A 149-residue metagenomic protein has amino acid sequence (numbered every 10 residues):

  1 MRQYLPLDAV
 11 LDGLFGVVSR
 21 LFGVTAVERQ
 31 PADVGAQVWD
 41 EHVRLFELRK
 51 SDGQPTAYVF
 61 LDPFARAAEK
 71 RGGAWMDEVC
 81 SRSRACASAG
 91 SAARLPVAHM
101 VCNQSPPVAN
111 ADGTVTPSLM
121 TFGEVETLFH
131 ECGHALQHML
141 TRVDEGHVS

Functional and structural regions predicted by a protein language model:
M1-S149: Cation-handling catalytic/transport regions enriched in His/Asp/Glu
